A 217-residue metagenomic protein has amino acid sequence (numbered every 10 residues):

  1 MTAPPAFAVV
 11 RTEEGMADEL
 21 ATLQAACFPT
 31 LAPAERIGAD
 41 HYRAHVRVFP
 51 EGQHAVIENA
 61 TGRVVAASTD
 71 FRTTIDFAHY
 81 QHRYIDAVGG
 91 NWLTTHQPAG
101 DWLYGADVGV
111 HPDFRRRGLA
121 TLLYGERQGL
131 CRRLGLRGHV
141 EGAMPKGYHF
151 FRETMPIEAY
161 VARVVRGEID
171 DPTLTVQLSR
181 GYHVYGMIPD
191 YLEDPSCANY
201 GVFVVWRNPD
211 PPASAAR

Functional and structural regions predicted by a protein language model:
P5-L20: A short beta-loop-alpha structural element at the N-terminal edge of CoA-dependent acyl/N-acetyltransferase catalytic
P29-A60, V64-D76, H82-T94: Active-site rim helix/loop that mediates acceptor-substrate recognition in acyltransferases
E51, A198-V204: Short hydrophobic/aromatic beta-strand or adjacent loop that forms the aromatic wall/cage of a ligand/substrate-binding
A60, W92-T95, G125-L136: Short amphipathic alpha-helices and their capping/turn segments at secondary-structure boundaries
A67-D107, G125, P145-P172, L178 (+1 more regions): Conserved acyl-donor/pantetheine-binding loop and adjacent beta-alpha core of acyl/acetyltransferases and related
V110, R116-C131, V140-E141: Conserved acetyl-CoA-binding loop-helix of GNAT-fold acetyltransferases
R137, H183: Short acidic/polar active-site loop segments enriched in Thr and Asp
